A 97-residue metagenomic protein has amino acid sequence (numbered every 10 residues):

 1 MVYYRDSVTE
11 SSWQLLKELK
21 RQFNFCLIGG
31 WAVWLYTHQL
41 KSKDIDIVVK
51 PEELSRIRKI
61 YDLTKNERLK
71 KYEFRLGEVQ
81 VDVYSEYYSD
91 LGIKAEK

Functional and structural regions predicted by a protein language model:
M1-K97: Compositionally biased terminal segments of proteins
